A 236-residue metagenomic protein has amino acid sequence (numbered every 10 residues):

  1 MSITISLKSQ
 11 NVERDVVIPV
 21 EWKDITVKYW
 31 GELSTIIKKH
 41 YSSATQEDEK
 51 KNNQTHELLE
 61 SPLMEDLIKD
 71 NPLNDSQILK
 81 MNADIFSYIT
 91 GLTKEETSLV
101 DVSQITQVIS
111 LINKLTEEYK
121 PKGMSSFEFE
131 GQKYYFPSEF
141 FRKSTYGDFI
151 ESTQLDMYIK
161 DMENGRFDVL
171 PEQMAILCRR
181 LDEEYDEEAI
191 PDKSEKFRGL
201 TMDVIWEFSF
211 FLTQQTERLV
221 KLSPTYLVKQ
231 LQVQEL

Functional and structural regions predicted by a protein language model:
M1-L236: Charged interaction scaffolds used for protein-protein
